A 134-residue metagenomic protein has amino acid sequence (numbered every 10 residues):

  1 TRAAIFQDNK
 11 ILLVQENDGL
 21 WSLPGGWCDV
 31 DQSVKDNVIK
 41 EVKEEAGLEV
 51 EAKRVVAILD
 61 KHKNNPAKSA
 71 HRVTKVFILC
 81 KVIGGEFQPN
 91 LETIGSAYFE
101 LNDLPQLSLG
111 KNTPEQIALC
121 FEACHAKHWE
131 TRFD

Functional and structural regions predicted by a protein language model:
T1-I11: Conserved N-terminal beta-strand and adjoining loop/helix that marks the start of the Nudix/MutT-like hydrolase domain
E16: Short loop/turn segments immediately following the C-termini of beta-strands
G19-W21: A conserved beta-turn-beta hairpin within the catalytic core of GNAT-like acetyltransferases that forms part
L23-G25: Thr-Gly-centered strand-to-loop micro-motif
C28-A52, D60-C120, W129-D134: Unchanged
H125: Aromatic-lined ligand-binding clefts that engage carbohydrates, nucleic acids, or primary amines
